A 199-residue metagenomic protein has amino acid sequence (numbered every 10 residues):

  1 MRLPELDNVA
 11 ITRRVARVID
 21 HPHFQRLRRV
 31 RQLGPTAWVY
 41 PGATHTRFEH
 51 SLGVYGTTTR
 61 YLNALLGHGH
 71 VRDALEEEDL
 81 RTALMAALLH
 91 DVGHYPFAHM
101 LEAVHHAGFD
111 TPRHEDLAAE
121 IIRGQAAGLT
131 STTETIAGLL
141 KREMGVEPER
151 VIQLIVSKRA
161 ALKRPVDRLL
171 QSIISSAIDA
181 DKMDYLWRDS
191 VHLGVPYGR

Functional and structural regions predicted by a protein language model:
M1-R31, W38-M85, G93-R199: Sequence-structural signature of the catalytic-core scaffold of metal-dependent phosphohydrolases that act on
